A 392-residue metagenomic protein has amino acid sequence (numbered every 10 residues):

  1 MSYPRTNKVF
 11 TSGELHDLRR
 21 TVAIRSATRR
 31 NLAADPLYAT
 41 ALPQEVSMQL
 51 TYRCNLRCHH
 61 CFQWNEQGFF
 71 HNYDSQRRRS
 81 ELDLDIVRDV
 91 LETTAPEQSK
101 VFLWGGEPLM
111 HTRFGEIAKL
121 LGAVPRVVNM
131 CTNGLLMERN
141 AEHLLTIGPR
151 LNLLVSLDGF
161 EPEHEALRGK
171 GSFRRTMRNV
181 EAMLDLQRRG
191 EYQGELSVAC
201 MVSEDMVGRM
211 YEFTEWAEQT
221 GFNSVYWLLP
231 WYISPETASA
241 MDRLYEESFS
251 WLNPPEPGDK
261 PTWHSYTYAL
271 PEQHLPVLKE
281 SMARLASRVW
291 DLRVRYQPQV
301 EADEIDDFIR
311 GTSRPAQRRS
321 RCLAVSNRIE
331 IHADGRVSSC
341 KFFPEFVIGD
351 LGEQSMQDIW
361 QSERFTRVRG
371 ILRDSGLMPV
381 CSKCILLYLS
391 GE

Functional and structural regions predicted by a protein language model:
S2-Q44, W64, F308, T312-E392: Flexible mid-to-C-terminal extensions adjoining Fe-S/redox cofactors in radical SAM and related proteins
S2-R5, N152-D158, P162-S320, A333 (+2 more regions): Radical SAM enzyme [4Fe-4S]-AdoMet core and its adjacent flexible, acidic and glycine-rich loops/tails across
Y3-L151: Conserved alpha-helical substructure of the radical SAM core
E45, Q49, S197, P230-W231 (+1 more regions): Amphipathic alpha-helical recognition patches that constitute DNA-binding helices
C54, E107, G134, G159 (+2 more regions): Short, flexible loop/turn elements at secondary-structure junctions
E66, G106, D158, P230 (+1 more regions): Flexible loop residues that form catalytic and substrate-binding hotspots at small-molecule/glycan-binding clefts
R78-D85, K170, R174, E204 (+1 more regions): Conserved phosphate-coordination/catalytic loops
D85-E92, E116-K119, A123, R139-E142 (+10 more regions): Replace "anionic and nucleotidyl ligands
